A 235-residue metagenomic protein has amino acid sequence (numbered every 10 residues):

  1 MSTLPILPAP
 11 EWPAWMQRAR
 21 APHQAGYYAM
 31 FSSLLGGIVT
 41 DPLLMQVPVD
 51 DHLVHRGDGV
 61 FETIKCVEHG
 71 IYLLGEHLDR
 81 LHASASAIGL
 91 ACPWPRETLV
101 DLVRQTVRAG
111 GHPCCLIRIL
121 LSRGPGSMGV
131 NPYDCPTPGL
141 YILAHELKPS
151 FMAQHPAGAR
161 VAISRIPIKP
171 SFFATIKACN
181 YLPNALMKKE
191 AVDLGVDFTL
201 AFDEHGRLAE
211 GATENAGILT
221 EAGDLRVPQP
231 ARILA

Functional and structural regions predicted by a protein language model:
M1-L200, E204-R207, D224: Conserved alpha/beta cores of soluble small-molecule-handling proteins
R207-P230, L234-A235: Glycine- and Gly-Pro-enriched alpha-helical subdomains that act as flexible, kink-prone "lid/hinge" or packing modules
